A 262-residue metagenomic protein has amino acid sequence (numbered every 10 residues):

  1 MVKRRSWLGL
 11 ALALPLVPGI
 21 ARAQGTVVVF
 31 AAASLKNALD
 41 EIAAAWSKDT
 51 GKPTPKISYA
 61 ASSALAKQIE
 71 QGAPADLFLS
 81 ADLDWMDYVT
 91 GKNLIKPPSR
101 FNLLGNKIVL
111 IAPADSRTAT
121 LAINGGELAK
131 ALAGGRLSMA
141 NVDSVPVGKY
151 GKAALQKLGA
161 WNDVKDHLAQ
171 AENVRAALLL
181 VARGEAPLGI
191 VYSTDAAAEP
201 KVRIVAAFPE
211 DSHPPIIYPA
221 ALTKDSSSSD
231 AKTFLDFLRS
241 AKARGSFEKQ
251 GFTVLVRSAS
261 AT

Functional and structural regions predicted by a protein language model:
M1-L14: N-terminal secretory signal peptides and thylakoid transit peptides that target proteins across membranes
R22-A73, S80-L83, D87-T262: Exported/periplasmic ABC-transporter solute-binding proteins
